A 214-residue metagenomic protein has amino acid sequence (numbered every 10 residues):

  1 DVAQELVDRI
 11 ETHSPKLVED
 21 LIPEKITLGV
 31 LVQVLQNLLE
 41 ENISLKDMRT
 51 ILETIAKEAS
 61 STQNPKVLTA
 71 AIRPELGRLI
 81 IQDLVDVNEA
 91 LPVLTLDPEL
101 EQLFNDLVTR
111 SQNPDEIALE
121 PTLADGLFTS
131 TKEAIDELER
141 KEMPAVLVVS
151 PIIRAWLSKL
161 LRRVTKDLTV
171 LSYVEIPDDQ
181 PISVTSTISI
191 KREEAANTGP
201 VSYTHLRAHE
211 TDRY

Functional and structural regions predicted by a protein language model:
D1-S202: Membrane-embedded alpha-helical signal segments
T204-T211: Conserved small/polar residues in nucleotide/adenosyl-binding loops
